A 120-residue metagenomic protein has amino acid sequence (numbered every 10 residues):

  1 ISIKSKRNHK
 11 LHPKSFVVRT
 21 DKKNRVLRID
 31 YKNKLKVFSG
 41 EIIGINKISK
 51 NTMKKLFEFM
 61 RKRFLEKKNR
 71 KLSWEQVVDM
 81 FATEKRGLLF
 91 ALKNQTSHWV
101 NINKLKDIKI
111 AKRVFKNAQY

Functional and structural regions predicted by a protein language model:
I1-R63: Conserved core of the sugar-phosphate nucleotidyltransferase
S39-Y120: Conserved alpha/beta core of the MobA/IspD/sugar-nucleotide pyrophosphorylase nucleotidyltransferase superfamily
